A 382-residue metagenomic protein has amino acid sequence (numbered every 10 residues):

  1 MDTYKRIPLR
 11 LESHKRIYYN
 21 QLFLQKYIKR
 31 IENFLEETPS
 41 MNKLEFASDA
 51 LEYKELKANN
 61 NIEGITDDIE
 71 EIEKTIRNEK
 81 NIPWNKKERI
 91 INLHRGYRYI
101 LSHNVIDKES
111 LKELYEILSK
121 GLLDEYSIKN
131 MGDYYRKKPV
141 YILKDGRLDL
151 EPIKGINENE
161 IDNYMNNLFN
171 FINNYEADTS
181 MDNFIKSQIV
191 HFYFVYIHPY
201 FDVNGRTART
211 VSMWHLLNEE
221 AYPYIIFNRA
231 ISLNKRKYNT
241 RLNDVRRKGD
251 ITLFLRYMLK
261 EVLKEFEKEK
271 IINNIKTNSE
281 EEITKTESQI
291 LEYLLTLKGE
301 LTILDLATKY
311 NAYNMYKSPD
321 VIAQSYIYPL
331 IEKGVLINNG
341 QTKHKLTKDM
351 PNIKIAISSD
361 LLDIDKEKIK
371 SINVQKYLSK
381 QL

Functional and structural regions predicted by a protein language model:
M1-F201, R209-L382: FIC/Doc superfamily catalytic core
